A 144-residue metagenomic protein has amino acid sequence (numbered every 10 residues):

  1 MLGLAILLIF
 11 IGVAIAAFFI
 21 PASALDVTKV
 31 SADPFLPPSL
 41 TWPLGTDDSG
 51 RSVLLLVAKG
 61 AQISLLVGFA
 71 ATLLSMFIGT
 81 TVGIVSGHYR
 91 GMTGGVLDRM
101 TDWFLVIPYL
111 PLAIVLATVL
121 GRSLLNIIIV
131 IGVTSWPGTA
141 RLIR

Functional and structural regions predicted by a protein language model:
M1-T80, I84, M92, R99: Gly/Trp-centered helix-boundary motif
F18, G94, A140-R144: Short helix-terminus and kink motifs of transmembrane alpha helices, predominantly at the cytoplasmic interface
P43, D47, V53, L74 (+3 more regions): Generic hydrophobic transmembrane alpha-helix motif, especially the helices
